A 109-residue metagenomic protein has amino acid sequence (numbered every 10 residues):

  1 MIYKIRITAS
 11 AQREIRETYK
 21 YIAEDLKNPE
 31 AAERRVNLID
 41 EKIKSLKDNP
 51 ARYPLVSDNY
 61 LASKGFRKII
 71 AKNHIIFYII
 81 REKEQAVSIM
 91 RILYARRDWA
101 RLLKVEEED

Functional and structural regions predicted by a protein language model:
M1-A62, E107-D109: Basic, Lys/Arg-enriched alpha-helical interface segments
R6, R35, K42, R52 (+4 more regions): Basic side chains
E14-R16, D48, I69-N73, Y94: Alpha-helical structural elements
A51-K83: Basic/aromatic recognition patch in beta-strand/loop cores that engages polyanionic ligands
A71-I75, I79-D109: Enriched for short, Lys/Arg-rich terminal
